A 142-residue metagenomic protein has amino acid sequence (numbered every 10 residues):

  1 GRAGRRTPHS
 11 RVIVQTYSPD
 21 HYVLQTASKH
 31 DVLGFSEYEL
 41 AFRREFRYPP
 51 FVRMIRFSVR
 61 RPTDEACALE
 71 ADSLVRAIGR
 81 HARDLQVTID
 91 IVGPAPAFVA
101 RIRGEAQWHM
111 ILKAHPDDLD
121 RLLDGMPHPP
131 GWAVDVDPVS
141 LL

Functional and structural regions predicted by a protein language model:
G1-L142: Accessory helical-bundle/CTD segments and flexible terminal tails appended to RecA-like ATPase motors
